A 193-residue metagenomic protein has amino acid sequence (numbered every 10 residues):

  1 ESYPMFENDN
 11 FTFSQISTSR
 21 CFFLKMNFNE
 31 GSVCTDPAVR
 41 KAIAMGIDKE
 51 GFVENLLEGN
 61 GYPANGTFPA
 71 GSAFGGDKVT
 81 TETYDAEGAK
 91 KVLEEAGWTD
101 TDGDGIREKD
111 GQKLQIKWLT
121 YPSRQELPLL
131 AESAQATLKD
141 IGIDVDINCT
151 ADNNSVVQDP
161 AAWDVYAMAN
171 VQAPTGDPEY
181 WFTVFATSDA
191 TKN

Functional and structural regions predicted by a protein language model:
E1-E30, E54, P63, A169: Extracellular/periplasmic solute-recognition and catalytic clefts
E1-M5, D144-D146, A151: Ligand-site clamp/hinge motif
E1-S2, K49, F68, A169-A173: Beta->alpha turn/N-cap motifs
S14-Q15, K109, V156-P160: Short glycine-biased active-site loop of nucleotidyltransferases that positions the nucleotide triphosphate and helps
I16, N29, L56-G59, F68-G71 (+3 more regions): Active-site-proximal beta-strand/loop segments in catalytic clefts of secreted hydrolases
T35-A136: Append "and occasionally in soluble cytosolic enzymes with long acidic Gly/Pro-rich linkers
S133-V145: Short alpha-helix C-terminal cap/hinge motif
N154-N193: Acidic-aromatic pocket-rim loops
